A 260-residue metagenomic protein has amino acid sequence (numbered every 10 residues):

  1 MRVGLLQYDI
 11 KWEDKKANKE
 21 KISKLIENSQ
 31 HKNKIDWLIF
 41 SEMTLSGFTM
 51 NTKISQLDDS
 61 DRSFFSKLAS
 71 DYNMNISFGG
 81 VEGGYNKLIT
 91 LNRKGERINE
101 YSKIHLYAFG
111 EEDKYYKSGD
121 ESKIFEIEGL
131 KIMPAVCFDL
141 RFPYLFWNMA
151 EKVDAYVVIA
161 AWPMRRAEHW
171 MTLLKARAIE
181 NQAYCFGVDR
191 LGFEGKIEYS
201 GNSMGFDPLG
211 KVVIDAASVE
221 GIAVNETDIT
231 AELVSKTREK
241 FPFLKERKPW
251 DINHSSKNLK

Functional and structural regions predicted by a protein language model:
M1-D14, I39, N99-E100, L130-D139 (+1 more regions): Active-site-proximal beta-strand elements of phosphoester/diester hydrolases
G4, I89-L91, N99, M204 (+1 more regions): Conserved hydrophobic/aromatic positions in well-ordered beta-strands
L5-L6, K11, L173-K175, D251-K260: Non-catalytic interaction/Regulatory regions outside core domains
K15-K16, S23-E100, P163-A183: Cys-nucleophile CN-hydrolase/nitrilase-fold catalytic domain and related Cys-dependent amidase chemistry that acts on
L45-S46, T52, I89, Y101-Y107 (+2 more regions): Short beta->alpha transition motifs characteristic of CBS
D59-I76, R141-I222: CN hydrolase (nitrilase-like) catalytic-core segments centered on the catalytic cysteine and neighboring Lys/Glu
G83-E151, M164-T172, Y199, K236-F243: Active-site catalytic loop in hydrolytic enzyme cores
I124, R190-K260: C-terminal beta-strand edge segments of enzyme domains
